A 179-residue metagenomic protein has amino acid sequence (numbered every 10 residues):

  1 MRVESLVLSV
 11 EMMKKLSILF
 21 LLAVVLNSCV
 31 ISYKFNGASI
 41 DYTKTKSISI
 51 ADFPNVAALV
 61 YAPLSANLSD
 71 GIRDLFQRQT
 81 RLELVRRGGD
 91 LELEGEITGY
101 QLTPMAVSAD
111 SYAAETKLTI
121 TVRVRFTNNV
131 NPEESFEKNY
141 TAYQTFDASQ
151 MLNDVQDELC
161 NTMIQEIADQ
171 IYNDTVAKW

Functional and structural regions predicted by a protein language model:
R2-C29: Sec-dependent bacterial lipoprotein signal peptides
N27-D70, D74, R81, R86 (+1 more regions): A structural "domain/chain start" motif
P54-Y61, Q150-E158: Second-shell loop/turn segments in exported
R73, E134-E137, Q170: A general secondary-structure boundary signal
R78-E83, R87-S135, N139, Y143-D154 (+1 more regions): Surface-exposed short loop/turn segments
Q156-W179: Compositionally biased, intrinsically disordered linkers/stalks adjacent to structured regions
